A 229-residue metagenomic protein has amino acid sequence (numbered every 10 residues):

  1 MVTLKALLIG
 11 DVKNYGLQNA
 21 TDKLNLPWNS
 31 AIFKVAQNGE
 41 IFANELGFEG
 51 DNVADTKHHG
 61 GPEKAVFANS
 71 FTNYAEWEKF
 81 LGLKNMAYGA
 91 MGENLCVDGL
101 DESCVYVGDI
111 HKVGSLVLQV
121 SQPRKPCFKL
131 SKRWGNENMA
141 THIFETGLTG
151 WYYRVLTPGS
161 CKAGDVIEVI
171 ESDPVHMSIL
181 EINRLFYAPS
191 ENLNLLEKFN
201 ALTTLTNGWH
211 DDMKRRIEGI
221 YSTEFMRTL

Functional and structural regions predicted by a protein language model:
M1-K132, P174-L229: Electropositive, beta-rich accessory/interaction domains or terminal extensions that provide binding surfaces
G39, T149-W151, A163-D165: A short pocket-lining beta-strand/turn micro-motif at the edge of beta-sheets
K84-G92, G135-L148: Short, basic/aromatic beta-hairpin or loop at an interaction surface
V97, C104, G150-T157: Short alpha-helix capping/helix-loop boundary micro-motifs
G108, P158, K162-G164: Loop/turn positions that initiate beta-strands
E145, G150-V155, E181-F186: A conserved acidic, glycine/proline-rich C-terminal tail/linker
L156-G159, P174: Short, contiguous, pocket-lining structural segments that sit at or immediately flank catalytic/ligand-binding sites
I167-I170: Short hydrophobic beta/alpha edge segments that flank linear recognition/processing sites
